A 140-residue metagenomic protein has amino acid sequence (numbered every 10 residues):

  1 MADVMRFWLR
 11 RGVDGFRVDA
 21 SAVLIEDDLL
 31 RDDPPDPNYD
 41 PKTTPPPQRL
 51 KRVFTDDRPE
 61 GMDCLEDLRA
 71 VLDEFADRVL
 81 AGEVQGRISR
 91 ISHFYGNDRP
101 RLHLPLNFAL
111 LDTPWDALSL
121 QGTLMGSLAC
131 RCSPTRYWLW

Functional and structural regions predicted by a protein language model:
M1, W8, V18-D19, L80: Conserved, mostly hydrophobic/aromatic
M1-D3, F7, V53-A70: Aromatic- and glycine-enriched glycan-recognition loops and surfaces that form the carbohydrate-binding subsites
F7-W8, F16, F94-Y95: Aromatic side chains
L9-R10, D73: Residue-level signal for alpha-helix termini/capping positions
D19-D28, E83-I88: Short, solvent-exposed turn/loop segments enriched in Gly/Ser/Thr/Pro and often Arg
D28-P59: Aromatic- and acidic-residue-enriched carbohydrate-binding clefts of CAZyme catalytic domains
D63-W140: Conserved alpha/beta catalytic core and glycan-binding cleft of carbohydrate-active enzymes
